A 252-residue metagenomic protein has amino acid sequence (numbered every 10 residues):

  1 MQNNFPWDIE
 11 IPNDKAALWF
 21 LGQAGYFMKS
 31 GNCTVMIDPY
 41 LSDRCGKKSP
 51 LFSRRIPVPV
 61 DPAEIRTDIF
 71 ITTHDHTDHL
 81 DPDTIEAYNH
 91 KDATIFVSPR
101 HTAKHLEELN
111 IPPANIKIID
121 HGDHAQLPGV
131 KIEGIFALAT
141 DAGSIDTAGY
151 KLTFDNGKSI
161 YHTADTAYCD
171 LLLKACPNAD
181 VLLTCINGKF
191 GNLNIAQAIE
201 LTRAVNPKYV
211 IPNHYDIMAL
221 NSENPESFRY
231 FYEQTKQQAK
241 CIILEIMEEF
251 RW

Functional and structural regions predicted by a protein language model:
M1-E10, H101-L106: Short, basic/low-complexity N-terminal boundary segments at the transition from targeting/disordered tails
P6-I9, G31-I71, P82-A87, T140-A142 (+1 more regions): Pre-active-site segment of Zn-dependent metallo-hydrolases
I11-V60, I145-A164, V181: Conserved beta-strand hairpin/beta-sheet module of binuclear metal-dependent hydrolase folds, prominently
A24, R44, H76-L80, A103-H105 (+6 more regions): Active-site environment of divalent metal-dependent phosphoester hydrolases
I37-D38, R66-D78, F96-R100, I160-A164 (+3 more regions): Active-site neighborhood of phospho(di)ester-bond hydrolases with catalytic His/Asp-centered motifs
P57-A125: Active-site HxH/HxHxD metal-binding segment of metal-dependent hydrolases
N110-Q126, L173, I199, R203-W252: Binuclear metal-ion centers of metallo-dependent hydrolases, dominated by the metallo-beta-lactamase
L138-A204: Active-site-proximal loop/helix segments of hydrolase catalytic cores
